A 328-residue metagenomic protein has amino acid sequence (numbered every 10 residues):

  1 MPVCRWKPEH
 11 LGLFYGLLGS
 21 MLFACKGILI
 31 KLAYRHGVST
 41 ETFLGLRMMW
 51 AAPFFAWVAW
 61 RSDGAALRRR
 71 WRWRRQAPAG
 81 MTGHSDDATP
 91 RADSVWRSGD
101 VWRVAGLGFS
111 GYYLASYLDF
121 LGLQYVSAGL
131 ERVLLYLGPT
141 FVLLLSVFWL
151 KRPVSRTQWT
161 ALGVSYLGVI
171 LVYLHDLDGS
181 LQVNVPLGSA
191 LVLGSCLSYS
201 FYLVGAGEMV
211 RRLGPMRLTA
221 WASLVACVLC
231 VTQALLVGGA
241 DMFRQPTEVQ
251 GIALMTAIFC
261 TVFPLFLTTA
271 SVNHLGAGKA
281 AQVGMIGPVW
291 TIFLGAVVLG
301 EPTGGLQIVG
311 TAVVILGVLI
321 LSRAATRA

Functional and structural regions predicted by a protein language model:
M1-L46, A51, F109, L121 (+2 more regions): Glycine-/small-residue-enriched transmembrane alpha-helix faces in small-molecule transporters and effluxers
K7-L13, G37-E41, G45, W96-D100 (+3 more regions): Juxtamembrane helix-entry segments on the extracytoplasmic side of multipass membrane proteins
G16, D100-V104, V154-Y166, L213-A222 (+1 more regions): Cytoplasmic-side transmembrane-helix entry/capping segments in multi-pass membrane proteins
G19, K31, F55, V142-L144 (+5 more regions): Transmembrane alpha-helical segments that form core, pore/gating elements of small-molecule transporters/exporters
S20, G45-L46, L130-L137, L203-V228 (+1 more regions): Helix-helix packing/entry segments at the starts of transmembrane helices
L22, G27, S62-R68, W73-L135 (+3 more regions): Specific transmembrane alpha-helical segments of multi-pass solute transporters/efflux pumps, especially DMT/EamA
T42-P53, G111, S116-P153, Q158 (+2 more regions): Specific alpha-helical transmembrane segments that line the substrate/conduction pathway and gating interfaces
F55, L145, V154-D176, C230 (+3 more regions): Hydrophobic transmembrane alpha-helices of multi-pass small-molecule transport proteins
